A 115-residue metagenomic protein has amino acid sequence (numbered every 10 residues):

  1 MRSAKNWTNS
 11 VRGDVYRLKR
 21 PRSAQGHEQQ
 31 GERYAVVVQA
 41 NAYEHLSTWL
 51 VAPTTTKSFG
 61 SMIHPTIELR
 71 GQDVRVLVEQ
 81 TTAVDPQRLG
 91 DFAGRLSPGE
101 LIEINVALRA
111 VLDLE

Functional and structural regions predicted by a protein language model:
M1-E115: Conserved functional hotspots at enzyme active or ligand-binding sites that engage polyanionic ligands
